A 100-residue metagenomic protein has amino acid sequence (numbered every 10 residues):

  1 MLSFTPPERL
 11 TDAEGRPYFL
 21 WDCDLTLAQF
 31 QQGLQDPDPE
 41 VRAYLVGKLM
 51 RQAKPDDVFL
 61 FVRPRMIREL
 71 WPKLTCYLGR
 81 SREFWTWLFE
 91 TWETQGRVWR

Functional and structural regions predicted by a protein language model:
M1-R100: Long, compositionally biased intrinsically disordered regulatory segments in eukaryotic proteins
